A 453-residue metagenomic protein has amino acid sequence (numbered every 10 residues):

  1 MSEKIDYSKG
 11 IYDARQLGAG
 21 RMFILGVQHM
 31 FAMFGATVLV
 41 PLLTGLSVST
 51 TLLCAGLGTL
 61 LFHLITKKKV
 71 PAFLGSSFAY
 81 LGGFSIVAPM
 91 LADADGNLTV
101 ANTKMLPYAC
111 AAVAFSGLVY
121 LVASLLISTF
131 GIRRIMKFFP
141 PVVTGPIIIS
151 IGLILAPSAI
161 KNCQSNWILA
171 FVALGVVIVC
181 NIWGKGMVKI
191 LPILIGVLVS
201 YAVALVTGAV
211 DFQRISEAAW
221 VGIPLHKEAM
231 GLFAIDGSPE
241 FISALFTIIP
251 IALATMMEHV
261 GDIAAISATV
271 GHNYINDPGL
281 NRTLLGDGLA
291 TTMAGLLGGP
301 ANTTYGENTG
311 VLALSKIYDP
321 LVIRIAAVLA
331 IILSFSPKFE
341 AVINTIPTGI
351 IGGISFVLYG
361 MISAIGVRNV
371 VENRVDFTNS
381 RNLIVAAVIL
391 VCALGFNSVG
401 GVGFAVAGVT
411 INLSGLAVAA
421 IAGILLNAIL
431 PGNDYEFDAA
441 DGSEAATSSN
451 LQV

Functional and structural regions predicted by a protein language model:
M1-A72, F78-T103: N-terminal signal-anchor module of multipass membrane proteins
M1-I24, F212-L232, A268-I275, T283 (+1 more regions): Intrinsically disordered, low-complexity non-transmembrane regions of multi-pass membrane transporters
Y7, F34-T37, A173-C180, L191 (+4 more regions): Juxtamembrane interface elements at the cytosolic ends of transmembrane helices in multi-pass membrane proteins
G10-G20, L42-H63, K67-K69, I249-P320 (+1 more regions): Membrane-embedded helical hairpins/re-entrant loop segments and their flanking transmembrane helices within multi-pass
G20-G35, L169-A173, L191-P192, I223-D262 (+1 more regions): Hydrophobic, membrane-embedded alpha-helices of multi-pass small-molecule transporters
L46-T51, K68-L81, I135-T144, K189-I195 (+3 more regions): Short, non-helical or kinked segments that cap or interrupt transmembrane helices
S85-M90, N181, N308-I323, L329-S334: Interfacial segments of multi-pass membrane proteins
M105-Q213, A327-A439: Membrane-embedded alpha-helical modules
